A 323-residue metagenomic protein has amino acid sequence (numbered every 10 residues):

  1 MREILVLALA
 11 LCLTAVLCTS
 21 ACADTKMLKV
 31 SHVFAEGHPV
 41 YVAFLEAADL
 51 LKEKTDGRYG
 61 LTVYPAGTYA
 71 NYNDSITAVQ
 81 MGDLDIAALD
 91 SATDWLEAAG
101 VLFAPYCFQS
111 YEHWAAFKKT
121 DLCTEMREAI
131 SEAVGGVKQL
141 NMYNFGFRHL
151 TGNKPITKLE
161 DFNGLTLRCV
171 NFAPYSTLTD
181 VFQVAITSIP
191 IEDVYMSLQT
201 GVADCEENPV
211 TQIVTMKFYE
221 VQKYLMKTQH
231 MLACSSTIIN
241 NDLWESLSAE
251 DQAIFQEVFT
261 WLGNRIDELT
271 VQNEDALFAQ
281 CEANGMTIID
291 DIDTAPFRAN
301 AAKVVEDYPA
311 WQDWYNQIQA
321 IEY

Functional and structural regions predicted by a protein language model:
M1-M27: Short, low-complexity disordered leader/linker segments with a strong preference for bacterial N-terminal type II
I4-L7, V16, V79, T120 (+2 more regions): Hydrophobic transmembrane signal anchors and adjacent membrane-proximal interface regions, especially in viral
A15-L17, E125, G263-I266: A short hydrophobic/aromatic micro-motif that marks alpha-helical segments and, especially, helix-coil
D24-H113, E132, V137-Y323: N-terminal secretory/targeting leader peptides
E112-A129: A gly/proline- and charged-residue-enriched helix-loop-helix capping module
